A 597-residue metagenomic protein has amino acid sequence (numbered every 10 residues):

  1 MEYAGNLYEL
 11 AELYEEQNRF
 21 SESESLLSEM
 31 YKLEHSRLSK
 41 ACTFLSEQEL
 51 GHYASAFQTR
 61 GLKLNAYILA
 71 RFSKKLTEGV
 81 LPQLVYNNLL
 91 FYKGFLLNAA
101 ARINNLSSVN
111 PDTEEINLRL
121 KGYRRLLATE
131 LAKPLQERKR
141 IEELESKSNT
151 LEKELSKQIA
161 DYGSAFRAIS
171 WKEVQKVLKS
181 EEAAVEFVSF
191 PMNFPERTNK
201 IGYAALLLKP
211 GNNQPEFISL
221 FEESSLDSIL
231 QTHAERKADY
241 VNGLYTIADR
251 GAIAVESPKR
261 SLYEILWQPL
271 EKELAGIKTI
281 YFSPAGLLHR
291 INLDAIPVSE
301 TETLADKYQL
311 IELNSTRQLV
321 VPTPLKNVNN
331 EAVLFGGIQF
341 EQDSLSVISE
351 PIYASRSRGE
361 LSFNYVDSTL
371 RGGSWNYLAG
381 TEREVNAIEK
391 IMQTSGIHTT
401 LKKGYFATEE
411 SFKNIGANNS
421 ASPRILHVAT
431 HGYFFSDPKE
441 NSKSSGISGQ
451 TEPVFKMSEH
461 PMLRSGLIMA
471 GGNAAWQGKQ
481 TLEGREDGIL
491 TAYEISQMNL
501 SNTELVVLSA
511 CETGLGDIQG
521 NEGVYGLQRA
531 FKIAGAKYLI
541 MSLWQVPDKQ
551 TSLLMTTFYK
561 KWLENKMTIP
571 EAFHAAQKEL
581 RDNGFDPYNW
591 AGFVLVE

Functional and structural regions predicted by a protein language model:
M1-G5, L33-N88, L96-E114, L131-R138 (+1 more regions): Acidic, Ser/Thr-rich low-complexity linear motifs
Y3-Y14, L26: TPR/Sel1-like alpha-solenoid repeat signature
G94, E143-E597: Catalytic cores of enzymes
D112-R124: Charged, amphipathic alpha-helical linkers/stalks
L127-K147: Short, Lys/Glu-rich amphipathic helical modules
